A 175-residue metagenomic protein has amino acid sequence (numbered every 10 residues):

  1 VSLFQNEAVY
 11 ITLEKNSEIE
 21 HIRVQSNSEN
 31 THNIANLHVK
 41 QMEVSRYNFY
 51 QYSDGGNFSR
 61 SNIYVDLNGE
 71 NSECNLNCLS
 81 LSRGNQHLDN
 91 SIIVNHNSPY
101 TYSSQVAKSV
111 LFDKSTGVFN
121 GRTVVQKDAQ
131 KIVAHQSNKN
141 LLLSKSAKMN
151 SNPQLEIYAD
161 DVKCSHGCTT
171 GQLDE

Functional and structural regions predicted by a protein language model:
V1-E175: Conserved beta-strand/loop scaffold segments within soluble protein domains that form the structured core and edges
